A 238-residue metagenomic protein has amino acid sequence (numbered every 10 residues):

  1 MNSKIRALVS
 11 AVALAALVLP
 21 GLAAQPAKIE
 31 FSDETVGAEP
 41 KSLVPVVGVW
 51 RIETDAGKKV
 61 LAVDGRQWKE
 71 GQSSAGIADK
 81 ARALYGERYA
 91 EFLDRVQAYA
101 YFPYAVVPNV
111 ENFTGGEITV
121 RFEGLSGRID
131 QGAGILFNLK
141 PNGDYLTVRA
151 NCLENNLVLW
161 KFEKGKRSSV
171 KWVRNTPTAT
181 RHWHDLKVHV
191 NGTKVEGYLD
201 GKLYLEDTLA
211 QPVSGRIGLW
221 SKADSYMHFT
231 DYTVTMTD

Functional and structural regions predicted by a protein language model:
M1-V12: Bacterial N-terminal signal peptides that target proteins for export
S10-P20: Bacterial N-terminal signal peptides
A27-E30, P212-D238: Ligand-recognition surfaces built from glycine- and aromatic
F31, I118-V120, R181-G197: Short tryptophan-centered beta-strand motifs in secreted/extracellular beta-sheet-rich domains of glycan-recognition
A38-Y89: Extracellular glycan-recognition surfaces and repeat-rich motifs
Q67-E163: Secretory/extracellular carbohydrate-interaction modules and structurally similar beta-sandwich "look-alikes"
E163-D185: Short, aromatic/His-centered strand-loop micro-motif at the edge of beta-sheets
Y198-G218: Short, solvent-exposed beta-strand-to-loop segments that form ligand-recognition rims of beta-rich domains
